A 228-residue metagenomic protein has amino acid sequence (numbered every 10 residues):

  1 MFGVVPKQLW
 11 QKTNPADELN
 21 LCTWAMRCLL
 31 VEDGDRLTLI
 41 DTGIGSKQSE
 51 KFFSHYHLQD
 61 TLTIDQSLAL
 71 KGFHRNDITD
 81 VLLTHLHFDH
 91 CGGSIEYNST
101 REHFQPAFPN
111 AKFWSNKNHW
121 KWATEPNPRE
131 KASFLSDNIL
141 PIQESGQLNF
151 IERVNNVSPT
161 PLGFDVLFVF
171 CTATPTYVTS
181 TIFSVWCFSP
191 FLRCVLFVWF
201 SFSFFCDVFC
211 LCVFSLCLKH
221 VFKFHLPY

Functional and structural regions predicted by a protein language model:
M1-L70, T179-S184, P190: Conserved beta-strand hairpin/beta-sheet module of binuclear metal-dependent hydrolase folds, prominently
N14-L19, T100-E102, F168-V169: Short, P/G- and charge-enriched loop/turn segments at secondary-structure junctions
C28-E32, T38, K47, F150-F183: Core dinuclear metal-dependent hydrolase active-site scaffold
I44, F88, G92: Short active-site segment of divalent metal-dependent hydrolases/proteases that encodes the spacing between
Q59-L62, S67-F73, D77, Q105-C171: Metallo-beta-lactamase
I78-D89: Metallo-beta-lactamase
C91-E102: Metal-dependent catalytic neighborhoods of phosphoester/phosphodiester hydrolases
V185-L226: Hydrophobic alpha-helical signal peptides and transmembrane signal-/tail-anchor segments that drive secretory-pathway
